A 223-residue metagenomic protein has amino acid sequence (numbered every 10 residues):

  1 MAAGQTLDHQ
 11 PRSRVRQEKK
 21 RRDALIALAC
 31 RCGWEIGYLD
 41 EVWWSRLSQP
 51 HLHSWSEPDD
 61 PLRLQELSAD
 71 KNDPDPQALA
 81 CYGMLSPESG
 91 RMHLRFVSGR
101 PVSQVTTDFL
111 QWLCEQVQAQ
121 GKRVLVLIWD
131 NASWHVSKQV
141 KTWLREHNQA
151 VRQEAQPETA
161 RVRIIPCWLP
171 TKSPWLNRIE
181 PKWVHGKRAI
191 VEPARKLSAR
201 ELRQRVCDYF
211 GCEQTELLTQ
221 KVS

Functional and structural regions predicted by a protein language model:
M1-Q10, E35, W43: Conserved short alpha-helical interface segments
R16-Q111: Extended, low-complexity cationic-aromatic segments
G33-W34, R163-I165, K172-S223: C-terminal anion-handling pockets and recognition modules
D40, G83, L110, D130 (+3 more regions): Mobile genetic element proteins and their domesticated derivatives, centered on retroelements and DNA transposons
L47-P50, V136-K141: A short acidic (Asp/Glu
P61-N72, H147-P181, A194-R195: RNase H-like polynucleotidyl transferase catalytic core
V105-V126: Short, basic/hydrophobic alpha-helical segments
G121-V136, L169, N177: Acidic/histidine-rich, metal-coordinating catalytic segments
